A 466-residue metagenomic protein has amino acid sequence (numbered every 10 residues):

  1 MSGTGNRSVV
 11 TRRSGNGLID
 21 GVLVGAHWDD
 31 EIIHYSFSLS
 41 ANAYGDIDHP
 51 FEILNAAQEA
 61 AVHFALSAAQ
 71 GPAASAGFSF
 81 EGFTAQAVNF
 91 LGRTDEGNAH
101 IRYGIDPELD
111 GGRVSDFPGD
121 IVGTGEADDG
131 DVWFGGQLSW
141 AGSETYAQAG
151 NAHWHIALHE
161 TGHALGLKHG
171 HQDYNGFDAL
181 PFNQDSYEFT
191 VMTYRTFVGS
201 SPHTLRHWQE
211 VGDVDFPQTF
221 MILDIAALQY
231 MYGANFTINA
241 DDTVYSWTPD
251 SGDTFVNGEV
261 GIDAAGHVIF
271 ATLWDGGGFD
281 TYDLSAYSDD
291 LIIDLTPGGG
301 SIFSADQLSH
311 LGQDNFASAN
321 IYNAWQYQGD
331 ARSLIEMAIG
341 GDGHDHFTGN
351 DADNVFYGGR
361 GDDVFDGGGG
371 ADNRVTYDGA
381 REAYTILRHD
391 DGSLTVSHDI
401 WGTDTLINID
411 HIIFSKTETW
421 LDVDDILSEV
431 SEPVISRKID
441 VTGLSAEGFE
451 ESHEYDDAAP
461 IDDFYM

Functional and structural regions predicted by a protein language model:
M1-V364, G368-M466: RTX-like calcium-binding, glycine/aspartate-rich low-complexity repeat tracts
